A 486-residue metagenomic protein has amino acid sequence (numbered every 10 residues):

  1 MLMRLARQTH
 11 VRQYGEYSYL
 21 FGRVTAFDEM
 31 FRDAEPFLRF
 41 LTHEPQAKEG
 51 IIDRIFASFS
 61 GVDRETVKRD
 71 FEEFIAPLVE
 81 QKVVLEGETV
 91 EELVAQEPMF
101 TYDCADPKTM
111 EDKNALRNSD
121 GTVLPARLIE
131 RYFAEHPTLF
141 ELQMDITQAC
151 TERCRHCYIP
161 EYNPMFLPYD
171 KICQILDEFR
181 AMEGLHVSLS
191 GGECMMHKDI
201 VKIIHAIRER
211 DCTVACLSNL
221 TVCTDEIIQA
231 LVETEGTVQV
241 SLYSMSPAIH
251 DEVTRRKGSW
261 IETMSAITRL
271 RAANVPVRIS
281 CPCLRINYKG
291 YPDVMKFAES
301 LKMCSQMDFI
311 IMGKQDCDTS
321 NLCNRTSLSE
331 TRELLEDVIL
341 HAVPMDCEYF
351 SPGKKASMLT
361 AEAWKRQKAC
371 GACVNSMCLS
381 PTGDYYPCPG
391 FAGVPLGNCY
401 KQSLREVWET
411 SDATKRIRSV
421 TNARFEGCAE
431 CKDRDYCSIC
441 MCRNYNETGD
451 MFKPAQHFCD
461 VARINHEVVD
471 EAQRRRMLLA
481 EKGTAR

Functional and structural regions predicted by a protein language model:
L2-H10, Y14-Y17, F27-E35, T42-H43 (+3 more regions): N-terminal pre-core extensions flanking Radical SAM catalytic domains
T25-A26, I159-M165, E252-G258, L322-C323 (+1 more regions): Short glycine-enriched, charge-decorated loop/helix-capping segments at active-site entrances that position
T101-G236: Conserved alpha-helical substructure of the radical SAM core
R117-T138, F350-L359, G397-N422, D433-D435: Short, charged low-complexity linear segments at domain edges
D145-R153, C373, C428-C437: Cysteine-centered iron-sulfur cluster-binding motifs in ferredoxin-type domains/subunits of redox enzymes
T234, S241-T382, G390-C399: Radical SAM enzyme [4Fe-4S]-AdoMet core and its adjacent flexible, acidic and glycine-rich loops/tails across
G390-R486: Flexible mid-to-C-terminal extensions adjoining Fe-S/redox cofactors in radical SAM and related proteins
